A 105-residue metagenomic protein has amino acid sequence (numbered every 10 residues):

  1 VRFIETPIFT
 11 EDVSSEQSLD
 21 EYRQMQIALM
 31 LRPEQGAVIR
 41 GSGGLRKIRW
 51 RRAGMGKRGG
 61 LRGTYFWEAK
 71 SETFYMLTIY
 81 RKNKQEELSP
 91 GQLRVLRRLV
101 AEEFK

Functional and structural regions predicted by a protein language model:
V1-D20: Arg/Lys-rich, positively charged N-terminal/basic patches that mediate binding to nucleic acids
R2, R46, E86: Residues that recognize and position ribonucleotide moieties
D12, A28, L99, E103: Residues that form generic nucleotide/phosphate-binding pockets
S18-E34, K84-P90, V95-R97: Short, charge- and proline-biased low-complexity linear segments that act as flexible interaction/docking motifs
I27-K57: A short, surface-exposed loop/turn module that caps and links secondary-structure elements
A53-M55, F66-A69: Short polar/acidic secondary-structure junctions
G59-G63: Short, surface-exposed coil-to-beta transition loops
W67-K105: Enriched for short, Lys/Arg-rich terminal
